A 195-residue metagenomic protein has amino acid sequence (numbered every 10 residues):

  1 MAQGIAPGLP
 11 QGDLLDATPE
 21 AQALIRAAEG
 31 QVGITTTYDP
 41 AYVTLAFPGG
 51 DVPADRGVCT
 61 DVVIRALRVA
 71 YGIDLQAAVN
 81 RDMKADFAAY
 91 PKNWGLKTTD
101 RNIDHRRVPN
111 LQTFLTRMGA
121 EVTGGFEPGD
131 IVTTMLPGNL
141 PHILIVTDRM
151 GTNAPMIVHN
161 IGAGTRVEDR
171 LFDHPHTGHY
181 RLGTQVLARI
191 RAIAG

Functional and structural regions predicted by a protein language model:
M1-G8, G124-I131, Q185-R189: Short intrinsically disordered, low-complexity coil segments enriched in acidic
A2-Q112, A194: N-terminal capping segments
E20-I25, K84-G162: ...with weaker cross-activation on analogous glycine-rich loops/strands in unrelated enzymes
A46, G50, A66, M83 (+6 more regions): Residues in flexible loops and secondary-structure boundaries
V69-D74, M135-L136, M150-N153, V186-A188: Bacterial peptidoglycan biogenesis and beta-lactam-recognition machinery
N153-G195: Low-complexity, Gly/Ser/Thr/Pro-rich intrinsically disordered linker/tail segments
